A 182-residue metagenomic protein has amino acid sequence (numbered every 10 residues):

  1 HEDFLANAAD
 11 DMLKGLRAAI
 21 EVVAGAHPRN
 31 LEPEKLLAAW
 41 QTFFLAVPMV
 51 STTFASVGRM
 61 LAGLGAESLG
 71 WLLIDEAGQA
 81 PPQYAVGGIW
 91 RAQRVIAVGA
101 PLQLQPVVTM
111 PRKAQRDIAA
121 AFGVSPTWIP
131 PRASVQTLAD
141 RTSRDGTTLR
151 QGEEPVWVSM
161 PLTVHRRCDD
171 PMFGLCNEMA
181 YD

Functional and structural regions predicted by a protein language model:
H1-S68: Conserved helicase NTPase catalytic core signature
D3, N7-D11, E21, G25 (+7 more regions): Acidic-enriched, low-complexity/disordered segments with a strong bias for Aspartate over Glutamate
R29-N30, L37, I74, Q151-P155: Generic signal for short, ordered secondary-structure residues within or immediately flanking folded domains
A55-W71, G78-D182: Conserved helicase motor core of SF1/SF2 NTP-dependent helicases
